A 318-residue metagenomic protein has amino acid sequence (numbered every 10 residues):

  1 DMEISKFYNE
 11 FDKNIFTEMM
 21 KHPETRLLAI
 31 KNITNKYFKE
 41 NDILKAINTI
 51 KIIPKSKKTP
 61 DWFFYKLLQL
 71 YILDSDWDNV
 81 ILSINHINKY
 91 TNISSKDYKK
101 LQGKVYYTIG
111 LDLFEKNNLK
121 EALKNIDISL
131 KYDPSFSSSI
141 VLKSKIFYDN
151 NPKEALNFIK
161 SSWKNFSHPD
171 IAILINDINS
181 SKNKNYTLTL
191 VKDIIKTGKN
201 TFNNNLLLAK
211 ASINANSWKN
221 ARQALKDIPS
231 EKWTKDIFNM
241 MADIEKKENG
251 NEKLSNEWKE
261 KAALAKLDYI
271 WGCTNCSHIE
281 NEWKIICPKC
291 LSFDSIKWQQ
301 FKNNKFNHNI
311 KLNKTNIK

Functional and structural regions predicted by a protein language model:
D1, I15, I33, K66-L67 (+6 more regions): Structural register within alpha-helical repeat arrays
M2-E3, Y37, Y71, Y106 (+5 more regions): Residue at a conserved register position within TPR or TPR-like alpha-solenoid repeats
S5-F7, E40, D74, I109 (+5 more regions): Structural motif corresponding to the intra-repeat A-B loop/turn of tetratricopeptide repeats
N9-K21, L44-P54, N79-Y90, N118-I128 (+4 more regions): Alpha-helical repeat scaffolds
R26, P60, S135-F136, H168-P169 (+3 more regions): Residue-level recognition of tetratricopeptide repeat
A29, F63, Y98, S138-S139 (+3 more regions): TPR alpha-solenoid repeat register
C273-C276, C287-C290: Short cysteine-rich clusters marking metal-coordination/redox-active sites
S292-F301: Short Cys/His-rich micro-motifs in 6-15 aa windows
